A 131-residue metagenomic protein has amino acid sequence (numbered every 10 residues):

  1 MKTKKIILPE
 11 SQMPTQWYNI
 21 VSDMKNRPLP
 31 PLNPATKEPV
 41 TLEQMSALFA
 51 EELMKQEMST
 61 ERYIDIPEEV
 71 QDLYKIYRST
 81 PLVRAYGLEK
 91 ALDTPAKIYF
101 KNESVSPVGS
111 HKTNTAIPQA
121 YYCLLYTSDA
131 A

Functional and structural regions predicted by a protein language model:
M1-T3: Extracytoplasmic/secretory-pathway segments with low complexity and glycosylation-like composition
E10-D23, R27, A35, L48-Y121: Positively charged, low-complexity intrinsically disordered leader regions
P30: Glycine-rich phosphate/pyrophosphate-binding loop at beta-loop-alpha junctions
N33, K37, T41, M45-S46: Glycine-rich nucleotide/cofactor/substrate-binding loop typically near the N-terminus or early in the first domain
Y126-A131: Conserved small/polar residues in nucleotide/adenosyl-binding loops
